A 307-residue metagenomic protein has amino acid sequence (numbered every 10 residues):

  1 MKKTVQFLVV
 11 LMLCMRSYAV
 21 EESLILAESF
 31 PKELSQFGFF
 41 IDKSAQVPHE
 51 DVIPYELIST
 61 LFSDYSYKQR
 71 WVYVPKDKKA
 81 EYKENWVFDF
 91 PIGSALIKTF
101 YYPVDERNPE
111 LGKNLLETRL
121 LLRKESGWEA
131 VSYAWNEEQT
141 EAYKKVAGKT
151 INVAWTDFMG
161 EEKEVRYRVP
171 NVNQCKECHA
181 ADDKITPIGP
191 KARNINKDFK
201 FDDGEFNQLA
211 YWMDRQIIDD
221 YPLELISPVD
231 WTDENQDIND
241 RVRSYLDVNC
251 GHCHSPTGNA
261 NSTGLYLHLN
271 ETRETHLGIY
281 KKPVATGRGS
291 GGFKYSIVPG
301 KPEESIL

Functional and structural regions predicted by a protein language model:
M1-E22: Bacterial Sec-dependent N-terminal signal peptides
V20-I25, V87, E106-L307: Sequence context surrounding c-type heme c attachment/ligation sites in exported
V20-R70: N-terminal pre-domain segments of enzymes
Q69-E81: Short, structured beta-strand/loop micro-motifs enriched in basic residues and often containing a Trp
A80-Y82, E106-R107: Short, solvent-exposed loop/turn elements at domain surfaces
F90-G93: Short, well-ordered loop/turn sites that connect or cap secondary structure elements
